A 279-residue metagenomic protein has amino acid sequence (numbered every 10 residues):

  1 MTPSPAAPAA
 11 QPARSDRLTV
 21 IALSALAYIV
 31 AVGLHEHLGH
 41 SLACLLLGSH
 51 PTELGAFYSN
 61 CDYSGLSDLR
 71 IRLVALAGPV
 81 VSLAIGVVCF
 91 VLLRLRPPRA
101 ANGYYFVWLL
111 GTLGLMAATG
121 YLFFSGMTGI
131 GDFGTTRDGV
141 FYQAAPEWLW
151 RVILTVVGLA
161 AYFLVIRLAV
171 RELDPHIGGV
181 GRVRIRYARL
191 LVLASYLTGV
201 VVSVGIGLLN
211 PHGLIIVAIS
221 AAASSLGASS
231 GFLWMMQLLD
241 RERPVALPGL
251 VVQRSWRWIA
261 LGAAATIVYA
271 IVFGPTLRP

Functional and structural regions predicted by a protein language model:
M1-S15: Short, Lys/Arg-rich, polar N-terminal cytosolic tail immediately upstream of the first transmembrane signal-anchor
S15-D16, L23-L73: Small-residue-rich helix-interface/hinge motifs
E53, C61-V170, A188-V200, A228-W234: Metalloprotease/metallohydrolase-associated module, dominated by Zn2+-dependent proteases
D68, L208-G231: Short alpha-helical packing/oligomerization segments
R94-Y104, D174-R184, P244-L250: Membrane-interface helix-boundary motifs at transmembrane edges
S229-V245: Transmembrane alpha-helical segments of integral membrane proteins
D240-A263: Interfacial loop-to-transmembrane junctions
I267-P279: Juxtamembrane boundary at the C-terminal end of a transmembrane helix
